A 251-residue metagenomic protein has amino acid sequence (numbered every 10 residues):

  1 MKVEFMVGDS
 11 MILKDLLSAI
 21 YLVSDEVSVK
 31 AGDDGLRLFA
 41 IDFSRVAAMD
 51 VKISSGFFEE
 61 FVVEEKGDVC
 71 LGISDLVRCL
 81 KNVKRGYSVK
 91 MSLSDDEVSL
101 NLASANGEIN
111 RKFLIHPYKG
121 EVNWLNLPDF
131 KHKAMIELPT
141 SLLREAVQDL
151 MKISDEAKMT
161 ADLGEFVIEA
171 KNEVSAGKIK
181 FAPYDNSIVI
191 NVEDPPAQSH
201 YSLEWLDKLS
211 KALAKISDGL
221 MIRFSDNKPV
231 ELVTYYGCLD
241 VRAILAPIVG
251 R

Functional and structural regions predicted by a protein language model:
M1-Y21, E26-K152, T160-R251: DNA polymerase sliding clamps and clamp-related checkpoint/processivity subunits
A157: Polyanion-binding surfaces on beta-sheet-dominated domains and ring/shell assemblies
